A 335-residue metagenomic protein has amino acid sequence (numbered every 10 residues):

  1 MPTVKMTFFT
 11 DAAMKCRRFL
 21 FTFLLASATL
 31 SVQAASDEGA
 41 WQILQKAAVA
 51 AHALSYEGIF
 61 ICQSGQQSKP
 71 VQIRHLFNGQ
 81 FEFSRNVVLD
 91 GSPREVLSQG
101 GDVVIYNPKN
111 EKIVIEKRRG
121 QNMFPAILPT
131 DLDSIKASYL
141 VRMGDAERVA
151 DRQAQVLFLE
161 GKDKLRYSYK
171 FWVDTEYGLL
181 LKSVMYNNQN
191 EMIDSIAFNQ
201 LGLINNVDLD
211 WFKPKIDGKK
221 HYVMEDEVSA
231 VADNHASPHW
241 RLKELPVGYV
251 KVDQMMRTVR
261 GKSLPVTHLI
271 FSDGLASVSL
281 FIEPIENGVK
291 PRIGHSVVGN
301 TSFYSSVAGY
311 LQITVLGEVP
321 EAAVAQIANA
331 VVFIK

Functional and structural regions predicted by a protein language model:
P2, K15, L24-E82, R118 (+3 more regions): N-terminal leader/targeting segments and the immediate start of mature chains
M6-L20: Bacterial N-terminal signal peptides that target proteins for export
A35-K109, A137-R148, R152-T175, L179-M185: N-terminal mature ectodomain segment of secretory-pathway/periplasmic proteins
N107-I127: Acidic/charged, solvent-exposed loop-and-adjacent secondary-structure segments enriched in E/D, K/R, S/T, and G/P
R119, E160, Y186-N187, N199 (+3 more regions): A generic structural motif
L179, N190-E191, I196-A197, L201-L209 (+1 more regions): Surface-exposed amphipathic alpha-helical segments
S183-A232: Charge-rich, low-complexity N-terminal segments
H221-G309, A322: Short, solvent-exposed recognition patches
